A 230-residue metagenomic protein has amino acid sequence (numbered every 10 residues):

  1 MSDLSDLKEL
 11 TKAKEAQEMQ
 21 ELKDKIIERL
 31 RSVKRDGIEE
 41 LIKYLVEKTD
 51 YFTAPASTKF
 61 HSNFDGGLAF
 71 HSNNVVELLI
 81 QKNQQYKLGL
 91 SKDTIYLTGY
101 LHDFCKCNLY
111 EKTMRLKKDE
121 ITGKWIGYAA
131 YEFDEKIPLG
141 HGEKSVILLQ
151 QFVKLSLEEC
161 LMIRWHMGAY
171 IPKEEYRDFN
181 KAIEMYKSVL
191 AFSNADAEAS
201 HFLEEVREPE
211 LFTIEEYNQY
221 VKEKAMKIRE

Functional and structural regions predicted by a protein language model:
M1-A54: Non-catalytic interface/linker regions that flank or bridge core catalytic/transmembrane domains
S2-S5, Q17, A195, K222 (+1 more regions): Intrinsic disorder/low-complexity signal
E9-K12, A191, A195, V221: Generic signature of intrinsically disordered, low-complexity, basic-rich segments and short cationic peptides
L30-K34, L45-D50, M167, S193-A197 (+2 more regions): Generic secondary-structure transition motif, activating predominantly at the C-termini of alpha-helices
L41-K48, H61-N73: All-alpha helical catalytic cores of prenyl diphosphate-utilizing isoprenoid enzymes
A56-F64, F70, E77, Q81-E208: Divalent metal-dependent catalytic cores for phosphoryl transfer on phosphate-bearing substrates
V206, T213-E230: Charged substrate- and nucleic-acid-binding regions of tRNA-handling and nucleotidyl-transfer enzymes, centered on
